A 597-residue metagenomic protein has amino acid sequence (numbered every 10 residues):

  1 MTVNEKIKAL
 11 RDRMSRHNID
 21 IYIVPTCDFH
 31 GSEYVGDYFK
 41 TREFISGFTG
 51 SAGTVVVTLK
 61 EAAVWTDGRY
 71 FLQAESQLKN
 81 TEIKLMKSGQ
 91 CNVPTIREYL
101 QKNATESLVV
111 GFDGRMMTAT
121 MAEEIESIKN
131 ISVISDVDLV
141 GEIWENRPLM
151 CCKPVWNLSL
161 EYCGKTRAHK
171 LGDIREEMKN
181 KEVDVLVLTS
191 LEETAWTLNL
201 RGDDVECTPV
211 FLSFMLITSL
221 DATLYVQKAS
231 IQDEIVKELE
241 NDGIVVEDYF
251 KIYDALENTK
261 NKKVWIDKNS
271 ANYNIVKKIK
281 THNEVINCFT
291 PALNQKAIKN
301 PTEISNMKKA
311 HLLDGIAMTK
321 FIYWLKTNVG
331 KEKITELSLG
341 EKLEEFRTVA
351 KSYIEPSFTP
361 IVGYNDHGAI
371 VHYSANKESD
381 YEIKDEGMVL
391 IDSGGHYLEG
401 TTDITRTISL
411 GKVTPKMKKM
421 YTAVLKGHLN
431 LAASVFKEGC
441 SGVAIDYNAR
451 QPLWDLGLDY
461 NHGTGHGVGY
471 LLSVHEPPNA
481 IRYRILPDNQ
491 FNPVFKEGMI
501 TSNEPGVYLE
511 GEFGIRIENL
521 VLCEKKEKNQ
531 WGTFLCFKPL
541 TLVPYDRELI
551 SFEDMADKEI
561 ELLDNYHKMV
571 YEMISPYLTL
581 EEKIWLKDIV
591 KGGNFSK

Functional and structural regions predicted by a protein language model:
M1-K597: Active-site neighborhoods and metal-handling regions in enzymes and metal-associated proteins
